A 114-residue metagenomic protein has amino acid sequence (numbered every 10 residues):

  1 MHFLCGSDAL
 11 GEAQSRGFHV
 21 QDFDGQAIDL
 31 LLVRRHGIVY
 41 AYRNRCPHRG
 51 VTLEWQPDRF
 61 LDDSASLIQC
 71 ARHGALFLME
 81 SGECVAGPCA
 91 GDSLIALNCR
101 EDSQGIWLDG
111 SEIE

Functional and structural regions predicted by a protein language model:
M1-D63, L78-M79, S93-E114: N-terminal pre-ligand scaffold of iron-sulfur
C46, C70-H73: Short cysteine clusters
F60-I68, C84-D92: Short cysteine/histidine-rich metal-coordination sites, predominantly Zn2+-binding motifs
F77-L78, A86: Short beta-strand His + acidic residue motifs that chelate non-heme Fe in jelly-roll/DSBH and cupin folds
